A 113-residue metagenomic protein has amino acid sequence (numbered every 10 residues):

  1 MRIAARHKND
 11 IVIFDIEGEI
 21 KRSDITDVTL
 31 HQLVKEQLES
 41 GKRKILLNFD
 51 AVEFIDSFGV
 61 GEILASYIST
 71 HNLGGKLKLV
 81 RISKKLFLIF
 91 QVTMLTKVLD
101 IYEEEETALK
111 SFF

Functional and structural regions predicted by a protein language model:
M1-D15: Short beta-strand/loop segment at the start of cytosolic alpha/beta domains
R2-A4, L109-F113: Short hydrophobic/aromatic patches at helix-to-coil boundaries
V12, T107-K110: A short acidic, often aromatic-flanked loop/helix-cap motif at beta-alpha or helix-coil junctions that lines enzyme
I20-V98: Amphipathic alpha-helical interaction surfaces in cytosolic regulatory modules
K84, E106-T107: Acidic phosphotransfer microenvironment of two-component signaling modules
D100-E104: Short acidic-hydrophobic, aromatic-tinged amphipathic segments that line or gate anion-handling sites
